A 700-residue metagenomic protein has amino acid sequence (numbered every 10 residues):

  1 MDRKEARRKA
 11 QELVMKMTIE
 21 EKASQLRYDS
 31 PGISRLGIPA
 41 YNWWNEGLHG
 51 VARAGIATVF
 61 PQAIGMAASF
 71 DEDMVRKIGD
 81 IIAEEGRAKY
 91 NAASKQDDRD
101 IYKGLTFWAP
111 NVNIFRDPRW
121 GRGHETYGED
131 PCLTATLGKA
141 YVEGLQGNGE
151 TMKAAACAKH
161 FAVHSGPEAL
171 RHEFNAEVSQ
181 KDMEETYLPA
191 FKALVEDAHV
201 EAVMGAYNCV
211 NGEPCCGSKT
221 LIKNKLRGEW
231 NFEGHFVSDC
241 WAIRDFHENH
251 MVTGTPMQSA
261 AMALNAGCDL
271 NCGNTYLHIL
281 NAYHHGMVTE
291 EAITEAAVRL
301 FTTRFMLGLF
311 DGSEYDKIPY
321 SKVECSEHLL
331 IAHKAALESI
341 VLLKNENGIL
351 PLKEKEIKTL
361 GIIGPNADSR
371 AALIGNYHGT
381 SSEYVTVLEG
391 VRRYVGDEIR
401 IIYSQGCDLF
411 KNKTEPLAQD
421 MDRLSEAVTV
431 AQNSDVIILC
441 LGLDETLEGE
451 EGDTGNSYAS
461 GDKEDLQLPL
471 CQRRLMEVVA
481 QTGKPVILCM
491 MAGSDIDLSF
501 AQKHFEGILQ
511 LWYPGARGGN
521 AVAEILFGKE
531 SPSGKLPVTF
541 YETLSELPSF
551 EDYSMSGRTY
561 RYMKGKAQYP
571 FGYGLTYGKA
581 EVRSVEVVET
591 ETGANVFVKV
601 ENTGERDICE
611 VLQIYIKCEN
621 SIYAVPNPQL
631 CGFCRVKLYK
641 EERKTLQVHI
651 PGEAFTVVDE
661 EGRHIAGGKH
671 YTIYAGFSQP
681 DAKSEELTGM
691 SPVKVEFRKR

Functional and structural regions predicted by a protein language model:
M1-E661, A666-D681, K699-R700: Glycoside hydrolase catalytic-domain context in secreted enzymes
K683-R700: Short beta-strand elements
